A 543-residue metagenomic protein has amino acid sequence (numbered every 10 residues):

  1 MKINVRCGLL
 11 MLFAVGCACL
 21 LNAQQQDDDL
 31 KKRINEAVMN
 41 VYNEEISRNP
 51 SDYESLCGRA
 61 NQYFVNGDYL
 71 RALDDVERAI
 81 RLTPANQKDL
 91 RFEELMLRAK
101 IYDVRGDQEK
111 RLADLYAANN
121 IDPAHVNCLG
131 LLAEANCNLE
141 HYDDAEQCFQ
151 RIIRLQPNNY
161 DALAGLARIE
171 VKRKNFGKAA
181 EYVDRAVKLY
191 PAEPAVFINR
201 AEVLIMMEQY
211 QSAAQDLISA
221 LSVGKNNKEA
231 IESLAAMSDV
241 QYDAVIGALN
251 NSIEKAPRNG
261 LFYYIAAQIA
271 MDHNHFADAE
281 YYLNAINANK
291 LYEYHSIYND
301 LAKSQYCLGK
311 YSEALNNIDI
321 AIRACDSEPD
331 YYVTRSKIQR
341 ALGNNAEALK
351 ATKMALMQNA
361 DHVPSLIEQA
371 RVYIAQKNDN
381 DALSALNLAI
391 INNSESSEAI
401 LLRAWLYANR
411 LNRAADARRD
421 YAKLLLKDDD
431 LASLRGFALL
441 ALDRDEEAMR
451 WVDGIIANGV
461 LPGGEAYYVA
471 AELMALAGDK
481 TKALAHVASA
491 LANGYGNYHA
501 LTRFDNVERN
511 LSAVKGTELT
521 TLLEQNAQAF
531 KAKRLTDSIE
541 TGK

Functional and structural regions predicted by a protein language model:
L20-E77, R81-E93, D239, T536-K543: N-terminal leader/linker segments that initiate helical-solenoid repeat arrays
E44-E45, R78-A79, A117-A118, R151-I152 (+10 more regions): Canonical positions in the second alpha-helix
R48, L82-N86, I121, L155 (+10 more regions): Structural marker of alpha-solenoid helical repeat scaffolds
Y53-E54, Q87-K88, F92-E93, V126-N127 (+11 more regions): Helix-start (N-cap) detector for alpha-helical repeat units in TPR-like alpha-solenoids, especially tetratricopeptide
G58, E93, L97, L131 (+11 more regions): Canonical tetratricopeptide repeat
V65, K100, V104, N138-L139 (+10 more regions): Register position in tetratricopeptide repeats
